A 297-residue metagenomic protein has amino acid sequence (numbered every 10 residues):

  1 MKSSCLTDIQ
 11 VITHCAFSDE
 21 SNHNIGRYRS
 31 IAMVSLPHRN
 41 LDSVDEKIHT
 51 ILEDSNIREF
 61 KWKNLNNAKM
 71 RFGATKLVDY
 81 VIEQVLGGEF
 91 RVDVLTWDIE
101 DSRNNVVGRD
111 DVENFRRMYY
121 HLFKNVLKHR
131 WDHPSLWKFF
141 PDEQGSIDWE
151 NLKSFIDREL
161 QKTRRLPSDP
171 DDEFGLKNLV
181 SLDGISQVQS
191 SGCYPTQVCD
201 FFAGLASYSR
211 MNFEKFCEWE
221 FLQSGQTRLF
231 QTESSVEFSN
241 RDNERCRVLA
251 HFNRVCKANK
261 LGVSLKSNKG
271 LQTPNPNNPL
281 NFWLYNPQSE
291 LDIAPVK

Functional and structural regions predicted by a protein language model:
M1-K297: Phosphate-ester processing/binding pockets and catalytic centers
